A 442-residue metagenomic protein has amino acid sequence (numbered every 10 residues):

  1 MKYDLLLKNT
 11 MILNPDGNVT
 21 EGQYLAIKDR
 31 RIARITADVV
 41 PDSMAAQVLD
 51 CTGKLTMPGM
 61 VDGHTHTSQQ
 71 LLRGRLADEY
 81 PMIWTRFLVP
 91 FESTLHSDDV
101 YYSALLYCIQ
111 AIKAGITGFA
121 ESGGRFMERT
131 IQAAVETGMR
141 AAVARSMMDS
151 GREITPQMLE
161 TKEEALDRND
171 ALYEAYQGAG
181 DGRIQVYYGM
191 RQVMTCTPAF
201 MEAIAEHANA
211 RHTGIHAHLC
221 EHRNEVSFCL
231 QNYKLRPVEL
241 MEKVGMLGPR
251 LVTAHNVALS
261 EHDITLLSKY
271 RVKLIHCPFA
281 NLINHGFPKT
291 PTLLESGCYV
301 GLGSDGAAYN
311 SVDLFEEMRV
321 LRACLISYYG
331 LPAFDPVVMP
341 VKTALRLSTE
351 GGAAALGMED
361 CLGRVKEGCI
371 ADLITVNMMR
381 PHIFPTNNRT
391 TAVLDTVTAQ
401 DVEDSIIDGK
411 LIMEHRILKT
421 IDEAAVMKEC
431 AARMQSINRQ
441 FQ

Functional and structural regions predicted by a protein language model:
M1-Q23, K28, A33, D38-P41 (+1 more regions): Active-site microenvironment of metallo-dependent hydrolases
K2-K8, D42-I83, L105, I109-K113: Replace "His-x-His-based motif
T10, L25, R30, G53 (+14 more regions): Divalent metal-coordination and catalytic microenvironments
L71-Y102, R145-E163, R223-R250, K273 (+1 more regions): Active-site gating loops and adjacent loop-to-helix segments of metal-dependent hydrolytic enzymes
R75-M139, A165-G180, C430-Q440: Alpha-helical scaffold segments that flank or form the walls of functional sites
A120-G124, Y187-A203, L282-N284, A355-M358: Active-site glycine- and acidic-residue-rich loops that bind and position anionic ligands or nucleotide-like cofactors
Q132-V257, H262: Metal-coordinating catalytic core of metallo-dependent amide/deamination hydrolases
K243-R250, P291-R380, T396-V397: His/Asp/Glu-enriched, well-ordered alpha-helical/loop segment that forms or immediately abuts the divalent-metal
